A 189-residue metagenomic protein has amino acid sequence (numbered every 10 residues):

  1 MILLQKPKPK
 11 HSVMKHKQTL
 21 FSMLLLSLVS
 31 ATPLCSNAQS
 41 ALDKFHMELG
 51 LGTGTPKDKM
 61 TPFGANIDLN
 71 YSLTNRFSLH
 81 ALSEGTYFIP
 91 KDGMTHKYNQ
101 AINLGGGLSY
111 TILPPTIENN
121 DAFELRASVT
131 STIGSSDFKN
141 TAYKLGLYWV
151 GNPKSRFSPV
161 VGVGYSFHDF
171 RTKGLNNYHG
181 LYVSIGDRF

Functional and structural regions predicted by a protein language model:
M1-D43, F189: Cleavable N-terminal export/targeting peptides
C35-T86, S184-R188: Short glycine/proline- and aromatic-enriched beta-strand/turn motifs that initiate or cap beta-hairpins
S40-D43, L51, Q100, V160-V163 (+1 more regions): First exposed extracellular module after export/assembly in secreted or surface-exposed proteins
G52-F63, D92-Y98, S131-A142, D169-Y178: Solvent-exposed loop/turn segments connecting transmembrane beta-strands in outer-membrane beta-barrel proteins
D68-F157: Gram-negative (and chloroplast) outer-membrane scaffold detector with strong preference for beta-barrel transmembrane
G105, I112, N177-F189: Outer-membrane beta-barrel "beta-signal"
G162-F170: Short, highly charge-biased, low-complexity peptide segments
